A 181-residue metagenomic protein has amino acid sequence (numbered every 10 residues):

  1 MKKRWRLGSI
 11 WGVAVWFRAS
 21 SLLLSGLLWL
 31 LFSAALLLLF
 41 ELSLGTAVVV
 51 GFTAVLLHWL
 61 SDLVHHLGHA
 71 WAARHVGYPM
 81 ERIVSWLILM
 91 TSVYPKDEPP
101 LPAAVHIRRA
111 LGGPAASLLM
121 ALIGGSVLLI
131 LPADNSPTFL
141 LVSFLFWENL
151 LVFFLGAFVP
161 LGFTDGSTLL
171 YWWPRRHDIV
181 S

Functional and structural regions predicted by a protein language model:
M1-S181: Hydrophobic transmembrane alpha-helices and their immediate loop junctions in multi-pass integral membrane proteins
